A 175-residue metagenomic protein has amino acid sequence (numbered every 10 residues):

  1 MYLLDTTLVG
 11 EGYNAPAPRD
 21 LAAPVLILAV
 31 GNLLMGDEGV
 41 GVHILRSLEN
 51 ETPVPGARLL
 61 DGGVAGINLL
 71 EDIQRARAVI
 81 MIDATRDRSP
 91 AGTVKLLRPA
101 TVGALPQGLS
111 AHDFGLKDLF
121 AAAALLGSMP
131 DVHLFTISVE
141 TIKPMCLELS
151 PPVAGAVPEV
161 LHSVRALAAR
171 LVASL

Functional and structural regions predicted by a protein language model:
P18-L28, M35-V102: Nucleotide and nucleotide-moiety/phosphate-recognizing core
L28-V30, F135: Short hydrophobic segments within beta-strands
G39, H43, V64, F114-K117 (+2 more regions): Conserved active-site and cofactor/substrate-binding residues in soluble primary-metabolism enzymes
A84-V132: Helix-loop-strand module that forms the ligand-binding subsite of alpha/beta enzymes
L116-L175: Phosphate-binding/catalytic loops
